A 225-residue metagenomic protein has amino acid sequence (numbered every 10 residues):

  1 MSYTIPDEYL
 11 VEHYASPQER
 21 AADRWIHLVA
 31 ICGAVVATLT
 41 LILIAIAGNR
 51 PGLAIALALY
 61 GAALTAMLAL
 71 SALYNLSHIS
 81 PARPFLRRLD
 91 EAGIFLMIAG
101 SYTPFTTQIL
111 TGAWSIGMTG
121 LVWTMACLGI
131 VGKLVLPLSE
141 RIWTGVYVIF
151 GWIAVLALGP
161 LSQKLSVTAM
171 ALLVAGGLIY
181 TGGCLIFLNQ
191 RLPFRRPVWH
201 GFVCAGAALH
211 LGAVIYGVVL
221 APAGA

Functional and structural regions predicted by a protein language model:
M1-A225: Multi-pass alpha-helical transmembrane bundles in non-GPCR membrane proteins that perform intramembrane catalysis
